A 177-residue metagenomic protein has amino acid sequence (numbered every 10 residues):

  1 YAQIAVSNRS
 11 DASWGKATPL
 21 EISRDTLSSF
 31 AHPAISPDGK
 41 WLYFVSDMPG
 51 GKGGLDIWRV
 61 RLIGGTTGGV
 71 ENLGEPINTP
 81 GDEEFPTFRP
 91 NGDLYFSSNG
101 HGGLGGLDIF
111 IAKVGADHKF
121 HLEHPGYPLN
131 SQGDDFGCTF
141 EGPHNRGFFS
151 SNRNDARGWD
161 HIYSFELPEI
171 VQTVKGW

Functional and structural regions predicted by a protein language model:
Y1-W177: Short, conserved micro-motifs composed of acidic
